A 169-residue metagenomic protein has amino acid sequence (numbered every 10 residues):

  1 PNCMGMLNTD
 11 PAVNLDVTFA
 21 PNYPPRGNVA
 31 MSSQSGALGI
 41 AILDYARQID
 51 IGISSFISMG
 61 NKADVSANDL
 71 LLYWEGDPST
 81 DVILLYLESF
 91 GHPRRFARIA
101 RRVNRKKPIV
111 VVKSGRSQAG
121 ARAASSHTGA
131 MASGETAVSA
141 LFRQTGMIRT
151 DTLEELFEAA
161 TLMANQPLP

Functional and structural regions predicted by a protein language model:
P1-P169: Catalytic-core regions of core metabolic enzymes, especially those transforming organic acids/acyl-group intermediates
